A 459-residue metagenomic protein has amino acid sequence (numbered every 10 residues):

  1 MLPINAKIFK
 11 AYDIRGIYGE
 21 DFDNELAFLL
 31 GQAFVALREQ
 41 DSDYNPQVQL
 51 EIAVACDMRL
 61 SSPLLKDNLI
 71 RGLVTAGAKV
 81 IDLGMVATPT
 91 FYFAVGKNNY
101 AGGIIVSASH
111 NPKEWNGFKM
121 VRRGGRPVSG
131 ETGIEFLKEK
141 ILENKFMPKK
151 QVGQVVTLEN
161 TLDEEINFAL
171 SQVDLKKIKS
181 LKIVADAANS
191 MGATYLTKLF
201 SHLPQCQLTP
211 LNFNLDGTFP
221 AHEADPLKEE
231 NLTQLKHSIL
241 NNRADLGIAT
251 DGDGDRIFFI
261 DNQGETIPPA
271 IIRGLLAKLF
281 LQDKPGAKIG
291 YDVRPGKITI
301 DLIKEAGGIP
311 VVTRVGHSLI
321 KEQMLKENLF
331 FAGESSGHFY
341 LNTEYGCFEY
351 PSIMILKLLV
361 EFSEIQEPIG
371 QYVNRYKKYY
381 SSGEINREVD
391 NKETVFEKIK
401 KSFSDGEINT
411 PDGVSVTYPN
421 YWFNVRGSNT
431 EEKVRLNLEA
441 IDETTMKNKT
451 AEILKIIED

Functional and structural regions predicted by a protein language model:
M1-R71, T75-A76, V155-K182: An N-terminal, well-structured beta->alpha segment
Q40, Y44-N45, E51-N116, L199-I260: N-terminal small/polar loop signature for handling phosphorylated ligands or for N-terminal nucleophile
A101-W115, I239-D261, T266, P310-Y350: Glycine-rich phosphate-binding loop
N116-N242: Gly/Ser/Thr-enriched, mixed-charge loops and adjacent short helices that form phosphate/oxyanion-binding elements
P127, P210-N212, E265-K284, Y350-V360: Gly/Ser/Thr-rich active-site loops/lids in small-molecule metabolic enzymes that frequently grip phosphoryl groups
E135-N167, S171, N262-S335, F339-Y340: Proline/glycine-rich low-complexity loops and linkers
K284-D459: Phosphate-binding and adjacent anionic-ligand microenvironments
